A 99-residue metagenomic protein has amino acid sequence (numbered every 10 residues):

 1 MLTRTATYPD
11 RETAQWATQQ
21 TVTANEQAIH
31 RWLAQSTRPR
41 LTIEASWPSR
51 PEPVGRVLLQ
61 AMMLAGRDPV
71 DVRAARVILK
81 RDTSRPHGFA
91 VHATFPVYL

Functional and structural regions predicted by a protein language model:
M1-L99: Functional cores of ribonucleases/endoribonucleases
